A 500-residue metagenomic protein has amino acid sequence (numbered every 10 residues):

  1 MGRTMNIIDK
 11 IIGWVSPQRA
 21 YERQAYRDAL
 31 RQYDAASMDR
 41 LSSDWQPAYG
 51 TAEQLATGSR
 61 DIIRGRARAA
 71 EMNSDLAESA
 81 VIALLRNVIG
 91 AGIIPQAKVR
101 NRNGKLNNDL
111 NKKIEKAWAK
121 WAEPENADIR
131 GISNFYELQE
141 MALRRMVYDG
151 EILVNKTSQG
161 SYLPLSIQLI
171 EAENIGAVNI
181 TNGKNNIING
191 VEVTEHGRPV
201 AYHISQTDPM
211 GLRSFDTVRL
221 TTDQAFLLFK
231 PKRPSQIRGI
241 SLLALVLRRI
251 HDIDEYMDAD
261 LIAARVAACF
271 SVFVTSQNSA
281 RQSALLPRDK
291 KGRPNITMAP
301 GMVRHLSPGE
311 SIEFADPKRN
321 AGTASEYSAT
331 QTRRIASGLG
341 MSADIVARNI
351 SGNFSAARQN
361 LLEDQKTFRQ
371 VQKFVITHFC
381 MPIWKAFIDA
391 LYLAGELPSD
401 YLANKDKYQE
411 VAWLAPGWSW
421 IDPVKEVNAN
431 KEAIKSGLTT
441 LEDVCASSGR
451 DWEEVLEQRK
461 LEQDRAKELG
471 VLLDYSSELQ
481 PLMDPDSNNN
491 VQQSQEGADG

Functional and structural regions predicted by a protein language model:
M1-M146: Extended, helix-rich architectural segments
G2-R23, Q359, H378-L414, I421-G500: C-terminal anchoring/interaction modules
R19-P47, S214-F215, L285-K291, L479-G500: Intrinsically disordered, low-complexity linkers and terminal tails enriched in Pro/Gly and often acidic or mixed-charge
E78-P231: Structured, mid-chain assembly/scaffold modules that mediate subunit interfaces within large macromolecular complexes
N103, N108-N111, E125, R304-D422: Surface-exposed loop-to-helix/strand elements on domain peripheries
K112-E123, A127, M141-Y148, I152-N155 (+13 more regions): A broad, structural surface signal
S133, T157-S158, A263-F270, V346-I350 (+3 more regions): Short coil/turn segments at secondary-structure boundaries
L227-Q359, Y401-A403, N489-V491: Extended, charged amphipathic alpha-helical segments
